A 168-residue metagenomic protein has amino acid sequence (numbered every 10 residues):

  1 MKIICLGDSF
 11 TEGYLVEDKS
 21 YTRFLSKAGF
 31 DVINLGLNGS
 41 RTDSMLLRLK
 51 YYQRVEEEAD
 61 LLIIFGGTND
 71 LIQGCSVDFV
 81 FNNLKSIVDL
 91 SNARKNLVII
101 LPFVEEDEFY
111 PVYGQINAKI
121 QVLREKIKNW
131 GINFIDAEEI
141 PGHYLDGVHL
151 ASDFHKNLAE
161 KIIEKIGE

Functional and structural regions predicted by a protein language model:
M1-S44, R48-E58, L150: Serine-esterase "nucleophile elbow" of acetyl-processing enzymes
K27, R48-E168: Alpha-helical cap/lid subdomain in secreted, periplasmic, or secretory-pathway luminal O-acyl-processing enzymes
